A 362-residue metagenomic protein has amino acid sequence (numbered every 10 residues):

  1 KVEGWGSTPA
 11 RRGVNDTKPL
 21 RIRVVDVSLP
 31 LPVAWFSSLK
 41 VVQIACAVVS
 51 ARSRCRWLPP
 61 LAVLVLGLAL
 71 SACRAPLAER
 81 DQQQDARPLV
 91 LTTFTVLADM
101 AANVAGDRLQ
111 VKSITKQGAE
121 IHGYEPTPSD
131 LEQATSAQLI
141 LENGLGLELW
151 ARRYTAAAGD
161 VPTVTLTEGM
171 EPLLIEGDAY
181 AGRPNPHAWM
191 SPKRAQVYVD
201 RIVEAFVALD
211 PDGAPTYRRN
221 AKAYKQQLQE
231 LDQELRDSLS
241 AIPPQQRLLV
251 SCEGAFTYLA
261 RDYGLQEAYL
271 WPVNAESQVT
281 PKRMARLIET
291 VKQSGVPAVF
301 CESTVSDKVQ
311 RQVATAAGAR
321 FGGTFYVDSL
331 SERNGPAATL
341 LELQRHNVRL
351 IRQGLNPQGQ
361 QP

Functional and structural regions predicted by a protein language model:
K1-E3, N15-K18, D26, K40: Intrinsically disordered, low-complexity polyampholyte segments enriched for Lys and acidic residues
G4-G6, G13, G67: Residue-identity detector for glycine
A10-V14, F36-L39: Glycine-centered signal
R11-R12, R21-R23, R52-R56: Basic polycationic patches enriched in arginine
S28-L31: Short polybasic linear motifs
V33-W35, L39-L61: Bacterial N-terminal signal peptides that target proteins for export
P60-S71: Bacterial N-terminal signal peptides
C73-P362: Extracytoplasmic metal-acquisition and chelation regions
